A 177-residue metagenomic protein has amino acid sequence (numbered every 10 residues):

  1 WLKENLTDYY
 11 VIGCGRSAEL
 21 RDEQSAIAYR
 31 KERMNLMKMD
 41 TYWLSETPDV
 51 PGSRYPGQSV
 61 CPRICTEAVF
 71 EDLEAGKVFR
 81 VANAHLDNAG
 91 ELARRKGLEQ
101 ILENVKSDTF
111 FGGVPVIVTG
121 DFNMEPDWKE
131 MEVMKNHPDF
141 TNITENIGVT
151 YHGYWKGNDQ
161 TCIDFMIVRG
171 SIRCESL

Functional and structural regions predicted by a protein language model:
W1, E19-Q24, A89-G90, E125-W128 (+1 more regions): Short catalytic/ligand-binding loop motif for oxyanion handling, primarily in non-cytosolic enzymes, centered on
W1-V78: Structured beta-strand-rich core segments of catalytic domains in phosphoester-bond hydrolases
T7-V11, A75-R80, G112-V116, P138-T141: Loop/turn elements at helix/coil->beta-strand transitions in domains of secreted/extracellular proteins
G15-R16, N83-H85: A cross-domain feature marking catalytic cores of carbohydrate-active enzymes and several ubiquitous metabolic/repair
R33, L92, K96, E103-I117 (+1 more regions): Metal-dependent phosphoester-hydrolase catalytic domains
P48, N88-A89: Sequence/structural signature of outer-membrane beta-barrel proteins
A84-L86, G120-F122: Active-site metal-binding loops of divalent metal-dependent hydrolases
